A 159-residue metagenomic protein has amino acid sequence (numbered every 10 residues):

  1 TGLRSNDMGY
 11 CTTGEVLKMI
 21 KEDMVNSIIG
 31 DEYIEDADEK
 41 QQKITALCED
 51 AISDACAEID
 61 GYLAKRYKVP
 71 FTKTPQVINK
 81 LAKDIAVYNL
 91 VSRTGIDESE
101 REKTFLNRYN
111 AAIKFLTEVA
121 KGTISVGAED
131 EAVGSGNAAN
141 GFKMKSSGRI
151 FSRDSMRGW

Functional and structural regions predicted by a protein language model:
T1-I78, N140-W159: Conserved short "hinge" loops at termini or chain/domain junctions
G2, Y88-W159: Short loop/turn elements at secondary-structure junctions
V77-Y88: Core structural elements
